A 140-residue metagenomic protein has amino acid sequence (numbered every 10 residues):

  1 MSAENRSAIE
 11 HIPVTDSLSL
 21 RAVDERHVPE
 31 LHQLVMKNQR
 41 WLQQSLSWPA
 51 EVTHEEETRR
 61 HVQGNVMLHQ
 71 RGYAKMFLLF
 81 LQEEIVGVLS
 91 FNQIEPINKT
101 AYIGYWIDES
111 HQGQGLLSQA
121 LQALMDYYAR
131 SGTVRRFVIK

Functional and structural regions predicted by a protein language model:
M1-Y102, D108-S110: GNAT-family acyltransferases
S45, L121, V138-I139: Residue-level detector of family-conserved "landmark" positions at structurally sensitive sites
H69, Y128-G132: Hydrophobic pocket-lining residues that define ligand/cofactor binding sites across diverse proteins
I107, G113-Y127: Conserved acetyl-CoA-binding loop-helix of GNAT-fold acetyltransferases
S131-K140: Conserved GNAT acetyl-CoA-binding A-motif
